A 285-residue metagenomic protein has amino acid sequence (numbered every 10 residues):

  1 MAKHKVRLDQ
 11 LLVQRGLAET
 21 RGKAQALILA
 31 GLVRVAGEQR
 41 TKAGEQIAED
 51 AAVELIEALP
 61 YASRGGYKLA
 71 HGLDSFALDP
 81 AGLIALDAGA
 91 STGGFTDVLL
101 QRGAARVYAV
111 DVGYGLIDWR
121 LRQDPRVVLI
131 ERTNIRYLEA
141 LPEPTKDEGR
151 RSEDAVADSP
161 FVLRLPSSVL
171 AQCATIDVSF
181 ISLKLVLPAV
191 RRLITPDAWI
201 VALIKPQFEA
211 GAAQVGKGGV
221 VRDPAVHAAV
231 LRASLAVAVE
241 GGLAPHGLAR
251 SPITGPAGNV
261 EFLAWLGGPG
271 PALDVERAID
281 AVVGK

Functional and structural regions predicted by a protein language model:
M1-A51: A basic, amphipathic helix-loop patch mediating RNA/tRNA/ribosome contacts
A81-S91: Conserved class I S-adenosyl-L-methionine
T92-A104: Conserved SAM-binding loop of SAM-dependent methyltransferases across substrates and taxa, primarily the Class I
Y108-T145, L170-L185: S-adenosyl-L-methionine
P144-L170: Arg/Gly-rich low-complexity intrinsically disordered repeat tracts
K184-V201: A short glycine-rich, Lys/Arg-flanked "PGG" loop and its adjoining helix->strand segment in the class I
P206-D223: Short, glycine-/aromatic-enriched active-site segment of Class I SAM-dependent methyltransferases
V260, G267-K285: Flexible, glycine-/basic-rich loop-and-beta segments that form/coincide with the SAM-dependent methyltransferase
